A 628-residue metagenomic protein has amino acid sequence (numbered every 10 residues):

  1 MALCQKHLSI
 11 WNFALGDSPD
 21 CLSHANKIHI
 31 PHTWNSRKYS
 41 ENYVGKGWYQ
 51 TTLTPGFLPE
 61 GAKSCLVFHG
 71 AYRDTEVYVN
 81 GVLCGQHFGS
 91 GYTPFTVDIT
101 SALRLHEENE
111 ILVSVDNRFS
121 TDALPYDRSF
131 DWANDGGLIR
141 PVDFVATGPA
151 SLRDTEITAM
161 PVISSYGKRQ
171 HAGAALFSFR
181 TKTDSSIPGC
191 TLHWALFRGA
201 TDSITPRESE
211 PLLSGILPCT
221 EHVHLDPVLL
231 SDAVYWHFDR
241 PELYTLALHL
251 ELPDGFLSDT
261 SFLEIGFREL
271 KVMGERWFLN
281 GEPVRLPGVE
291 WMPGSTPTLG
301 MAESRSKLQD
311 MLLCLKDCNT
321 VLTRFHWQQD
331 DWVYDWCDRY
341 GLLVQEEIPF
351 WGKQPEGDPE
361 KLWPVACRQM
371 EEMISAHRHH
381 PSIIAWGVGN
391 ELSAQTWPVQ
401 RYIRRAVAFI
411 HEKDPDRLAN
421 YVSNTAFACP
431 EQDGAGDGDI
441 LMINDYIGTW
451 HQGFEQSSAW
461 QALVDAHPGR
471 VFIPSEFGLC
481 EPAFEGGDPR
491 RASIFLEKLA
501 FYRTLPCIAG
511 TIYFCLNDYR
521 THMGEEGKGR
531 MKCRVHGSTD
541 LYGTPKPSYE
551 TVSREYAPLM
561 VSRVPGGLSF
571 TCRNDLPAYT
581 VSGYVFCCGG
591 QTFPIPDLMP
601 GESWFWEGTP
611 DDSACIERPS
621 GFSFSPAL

Functional and structural regions predicted by a protein language model:
M1-S40, S114, F197-T201, P482 (+3 more regions): Accessory carbohydrate-binding/adhesion or oligomerization-edge regions at the termini of glycan-active proteins
Q5-K6, W11-D20, Y39-R153, S186 (+3 more regions): Accessory beta-strand-rich segments of carbohydrate-active enzymes
N26-P31, R37, V82, F88 (+4 more regions): Extended substrate-binding grooves/exosites of carbohydrate-active enzymes
V79, Q170-G215, S569-I595: Beta-strand-rich binding/interaction modules
L103-E108, R180-M273: Extended acidic/polar, glycine-enriched regions that form or flank non-catalytic beta-rich accessory modules
A159-A175, S562-V564: Short, solvent-exposed loop/linker segments at the N-terminal edge of repeated beta-sheet extracellular domains
E210-S231, G589-D612: Intrinsically disordered, low-complexity Pro/Gly/Ser/Thr-rich segments with frequent PxxP/GP/PP motifs and embedded
L248-L252, L257-S261, P610-L628: Terminal connector regions
